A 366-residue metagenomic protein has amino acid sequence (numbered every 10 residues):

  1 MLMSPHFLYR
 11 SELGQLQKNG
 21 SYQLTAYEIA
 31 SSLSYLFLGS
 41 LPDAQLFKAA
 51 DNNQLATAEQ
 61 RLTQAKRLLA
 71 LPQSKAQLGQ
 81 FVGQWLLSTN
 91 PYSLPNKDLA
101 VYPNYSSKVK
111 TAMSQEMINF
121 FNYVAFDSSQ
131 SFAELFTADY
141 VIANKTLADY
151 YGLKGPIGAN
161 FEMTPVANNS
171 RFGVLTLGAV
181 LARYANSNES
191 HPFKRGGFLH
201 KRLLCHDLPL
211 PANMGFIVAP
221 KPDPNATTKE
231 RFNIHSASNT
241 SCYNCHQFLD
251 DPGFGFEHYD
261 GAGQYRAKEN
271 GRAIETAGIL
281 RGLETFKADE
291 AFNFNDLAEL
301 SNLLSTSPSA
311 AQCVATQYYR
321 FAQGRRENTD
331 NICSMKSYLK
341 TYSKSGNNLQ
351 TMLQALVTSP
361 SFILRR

Functional and structural regions predicted by a protein language model:
M1-S309, A315-R320, I332-L349, L353-R366: Active-site substrate-binding loop specific to GH73 endo-beta-N-acetylglucosaminidase modules in bacterial autolysins
Q323-R325: Axial heme c-ligation environment in periplasmic c-type cytochrome domains
